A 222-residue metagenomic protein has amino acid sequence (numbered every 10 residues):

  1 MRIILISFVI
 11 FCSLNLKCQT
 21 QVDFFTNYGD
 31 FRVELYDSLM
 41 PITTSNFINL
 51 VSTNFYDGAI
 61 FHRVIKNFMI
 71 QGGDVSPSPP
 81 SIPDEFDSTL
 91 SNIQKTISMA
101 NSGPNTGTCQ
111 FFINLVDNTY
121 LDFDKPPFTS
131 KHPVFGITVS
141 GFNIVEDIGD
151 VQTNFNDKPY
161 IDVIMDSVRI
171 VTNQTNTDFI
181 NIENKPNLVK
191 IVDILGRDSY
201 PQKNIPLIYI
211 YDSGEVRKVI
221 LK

Functional and structural regions predicted by a protein language model:
I3-L16: Sec-dependent N-terminal signal peptides
C18-Q174: Cyclophilin-like peptidyl-prolyl cis-trans isomerases
T20, K185-L188, I205: Short loop/turn microsegments at loop-to-beta-strand junctions
N27, I194, D212: Short, ordered coil/turn segments that flank beta-strands lining enzyme active or ligand-binding pockets
N173-R197: Residue-level detector of functionally pivotal "anchor" positions at catalytic/ligand-binding pockets or at interdomain
P206-K222: C-terminal tail/sorting-segment detector
